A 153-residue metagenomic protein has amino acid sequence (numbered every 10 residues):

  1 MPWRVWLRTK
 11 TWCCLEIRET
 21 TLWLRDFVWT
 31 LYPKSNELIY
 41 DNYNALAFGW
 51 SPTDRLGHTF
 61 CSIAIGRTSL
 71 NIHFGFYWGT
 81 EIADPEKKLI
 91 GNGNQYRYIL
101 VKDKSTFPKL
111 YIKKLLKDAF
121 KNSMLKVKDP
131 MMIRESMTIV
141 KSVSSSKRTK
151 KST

Functional and structural regions predicted by a protein language model:
M1-T153: Charge-dense, helix-prone N-terminal extensions
